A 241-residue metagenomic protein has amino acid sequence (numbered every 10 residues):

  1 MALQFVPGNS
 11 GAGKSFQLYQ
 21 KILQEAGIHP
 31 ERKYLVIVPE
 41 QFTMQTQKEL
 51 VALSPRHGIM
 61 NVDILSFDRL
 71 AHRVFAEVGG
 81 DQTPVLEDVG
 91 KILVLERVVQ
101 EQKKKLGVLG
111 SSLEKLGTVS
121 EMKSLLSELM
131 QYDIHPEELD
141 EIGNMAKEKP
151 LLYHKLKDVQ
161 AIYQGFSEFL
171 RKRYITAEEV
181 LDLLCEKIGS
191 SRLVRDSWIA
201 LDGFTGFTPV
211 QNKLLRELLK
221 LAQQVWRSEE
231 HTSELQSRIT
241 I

Functional and structural regions predicted by a protein language model:
A2-V51: Glycine-rich P-loop/Walker A and Walker A-like loops and their local beta1-loop-alpha1 context in P-loop NTPases
A2-V6, S10, K14, V99-G203 (+2 more regions): Accessory N-terminal region flanking or inserted into the helicase ATPase core in nucleic-acid motor proteins
Q20-G27, T208-Q223: Histidine-anchored nucleotide/phosphate-binding helix
E31-D140, K147-P150: Conserved P-loop NTPase-based nucleic-acid remodeling module centered on helicase motor cores
V36-V38, I64, A200, Q224-E229: Structural recognition of the conserved hydrophobic beta-strand(s) that form the central parallel beta-sheet of P-loop
F42, T205-G206: Catalytic acidic motif of RecA-like/P-loop NTPases
Q45-L50, V74, P209-R216, R238: A short acidic (Asp/Glu
E230-I241: Single conserved hydrophobic/aromatic residue that forms the stacking wall/gate of nucleotide- or nucleobase-binding
